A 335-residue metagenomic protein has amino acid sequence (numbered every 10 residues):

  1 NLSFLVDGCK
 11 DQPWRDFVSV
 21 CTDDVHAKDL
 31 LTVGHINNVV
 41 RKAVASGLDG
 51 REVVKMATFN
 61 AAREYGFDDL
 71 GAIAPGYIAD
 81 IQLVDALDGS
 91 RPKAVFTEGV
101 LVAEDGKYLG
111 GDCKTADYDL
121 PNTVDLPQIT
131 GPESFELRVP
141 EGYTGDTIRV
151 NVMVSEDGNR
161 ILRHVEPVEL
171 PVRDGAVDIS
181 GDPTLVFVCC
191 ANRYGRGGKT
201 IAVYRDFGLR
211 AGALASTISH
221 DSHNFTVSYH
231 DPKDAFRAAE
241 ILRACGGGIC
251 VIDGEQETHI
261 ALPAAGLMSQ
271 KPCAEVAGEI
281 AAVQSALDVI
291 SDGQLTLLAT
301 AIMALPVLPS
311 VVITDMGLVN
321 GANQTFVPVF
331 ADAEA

Functional and structural regions predicted by a protein language model:
N1-S3: Active-site glycine- and acidic-residue-rich loops that bind and position anionic ligands or nucleotide-like cofactors
V6: Rossmann-like NAD(P)H-binding beta-loop-alpha module
C9-R15: Acidic (Asp/Glu)-rich catalytic clusters
V18-T22: Hydrophobic faces of well-ordered beta-strands that scaffold small-molecule active sites in alpha/beta enzyme cores
D23-A27: Active-site beta-loop-alpha junctions enriched in small/polar residues
L31-V44, R51, K55-A335: Active-site microenvironment of metallo-dependent hydrolases
